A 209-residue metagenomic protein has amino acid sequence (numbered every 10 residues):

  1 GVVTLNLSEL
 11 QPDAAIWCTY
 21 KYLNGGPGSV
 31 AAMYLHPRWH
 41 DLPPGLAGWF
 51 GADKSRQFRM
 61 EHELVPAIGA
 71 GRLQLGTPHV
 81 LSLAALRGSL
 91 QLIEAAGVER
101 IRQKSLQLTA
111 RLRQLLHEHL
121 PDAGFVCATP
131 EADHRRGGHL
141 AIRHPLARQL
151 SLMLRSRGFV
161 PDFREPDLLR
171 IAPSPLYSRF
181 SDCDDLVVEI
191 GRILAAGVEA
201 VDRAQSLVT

Functional and structural regions predicted by a protein language model:
G1-N24: Conserved PLP phosphate-binding loop immediately N-terminal to the Schiff-base lysine helix in PLP-dependent enzymes
G1-N6, Y34, R179-D182: Active-site core of PLP-dependent enzymes with the aminotransferase class I/II
V3, N24-V30, P173: Short, charged, surface-exposed secondary-structure boundary motifs
T19, A52-V65, G69-Q74, T129-H134 (+4 more regions): PLP-dependent class I/II
N24-G28, Y34-K104, A110, T209: Active-site C-terminal subdomain of aminotransferase-like
G69-G76, I93-R143: Conserved small-domain helix->loop->beta segment predominantly found in fold-type I
R148, M153-T209: PLP-dependent enzyme catalytic core of the Aspartate aminotransferase-like
